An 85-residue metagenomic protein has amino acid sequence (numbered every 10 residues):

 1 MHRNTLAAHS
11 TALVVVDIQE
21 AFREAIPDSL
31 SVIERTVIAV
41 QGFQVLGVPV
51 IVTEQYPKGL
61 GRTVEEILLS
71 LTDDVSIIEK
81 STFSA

Functional and structural regions predicted by a protein language model:
M1-T82: Active-site acidic carboxylates
